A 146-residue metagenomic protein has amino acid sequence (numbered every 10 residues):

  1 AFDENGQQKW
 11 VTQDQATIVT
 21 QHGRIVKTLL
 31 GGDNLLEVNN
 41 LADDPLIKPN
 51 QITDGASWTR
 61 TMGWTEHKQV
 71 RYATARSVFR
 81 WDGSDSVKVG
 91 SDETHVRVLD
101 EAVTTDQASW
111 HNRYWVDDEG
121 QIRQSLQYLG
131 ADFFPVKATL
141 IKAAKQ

Functional and structural regions predicted by a protein language model:
A1-N40, Q51-Q146: Acidic, serine/threonine-rich low-complexity disordered tracts
D44-L46: Surface-exposed beta-loop interaction hotspot
